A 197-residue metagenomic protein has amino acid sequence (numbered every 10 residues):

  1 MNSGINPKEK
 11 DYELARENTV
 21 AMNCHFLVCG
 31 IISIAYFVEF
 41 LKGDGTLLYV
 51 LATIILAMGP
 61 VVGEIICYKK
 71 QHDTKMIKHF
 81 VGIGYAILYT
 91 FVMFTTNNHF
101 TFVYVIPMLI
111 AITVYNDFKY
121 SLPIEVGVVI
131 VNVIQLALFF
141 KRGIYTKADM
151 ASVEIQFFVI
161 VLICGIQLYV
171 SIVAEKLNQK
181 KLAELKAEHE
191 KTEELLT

Functional and structural regions predicted by a protein language model:
M1-A15: Short, Lys/Arg-rich, polar N-terminal cytosolic tail immediately upstream of the first transmembrane signal-anchor
N18, M22-H25, V50, I155-L162 (+1 more regions): Alpha-helical transmembrane segments of integral membrane proteins, emphasizing hydrophobic/aromatic residues
V20-N97, Y104-I110, V128-I130: Hydrophobic transmembrane alpha-helices and their membrane-interface boundaries in multi-pass, membrane-anchored
T74, T113, Y120-E125: Alpha-helical transmembrane segments and their helix-entry boundary regions
F91-N97, N132-F157: Interfacial aromatic-anchored transmembrane helix boundaries in multi-pass membrane proteins
F94-H99, N116-K119: Transmembrane helix interruption/hinge and helix-loop junction motifs
P123-Q135: Juxtamembrane non-transmembrane "cap" segments at the membrane-aqueous interface of multi-pass membrane proteins
D149-V161, G165-T197: HAMP domain helices
